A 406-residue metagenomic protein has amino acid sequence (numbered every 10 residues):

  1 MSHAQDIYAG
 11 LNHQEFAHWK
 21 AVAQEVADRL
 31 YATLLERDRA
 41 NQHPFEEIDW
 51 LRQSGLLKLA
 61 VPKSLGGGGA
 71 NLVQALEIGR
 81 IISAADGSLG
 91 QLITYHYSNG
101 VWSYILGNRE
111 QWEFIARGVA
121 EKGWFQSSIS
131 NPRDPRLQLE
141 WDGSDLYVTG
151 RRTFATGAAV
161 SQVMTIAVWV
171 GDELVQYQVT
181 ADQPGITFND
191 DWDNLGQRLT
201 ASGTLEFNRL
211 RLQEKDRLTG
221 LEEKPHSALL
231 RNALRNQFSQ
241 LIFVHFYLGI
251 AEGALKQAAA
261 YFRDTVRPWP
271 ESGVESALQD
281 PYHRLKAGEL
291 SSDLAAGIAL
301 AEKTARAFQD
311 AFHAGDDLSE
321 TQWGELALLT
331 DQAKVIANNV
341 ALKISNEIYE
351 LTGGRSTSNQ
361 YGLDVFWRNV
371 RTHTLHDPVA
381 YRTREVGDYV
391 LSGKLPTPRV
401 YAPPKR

Functional and structural regions predicted by a protein language model:
M1-A21, A402-R406: Basic/polar N-terminal segments that are highly enriched at the extreme N-terminus, encompassing both cleavable
V22-E25, I250, Q257, E289 (+5 more regions): Charged, amphipathic alpha-helical oligomerization/scaffolding segments
L35-D38, A295-V335, Y349-G354: C-terminal helix-coil-helix/basic helical segment that borders enzyme active sites and/or dimer interfaces and provides
H43-Q53, L57-V160: Glycine-rich flavin
I48-D49, E271-Q279, D310-L329, G354-T372 (+1 more regions): Charge-rich, acidic-biased intrinsically disordered regions
R151-F188: A short core secondary-structure module
L195-A295: Glycine-rich beta->alpha junctions and the first turn(s) of the following alpha-helix
T352-R406: Glycine-rich phosphate/cofactor-binding loops in nucleotide/flavin-utilizing enzymes
